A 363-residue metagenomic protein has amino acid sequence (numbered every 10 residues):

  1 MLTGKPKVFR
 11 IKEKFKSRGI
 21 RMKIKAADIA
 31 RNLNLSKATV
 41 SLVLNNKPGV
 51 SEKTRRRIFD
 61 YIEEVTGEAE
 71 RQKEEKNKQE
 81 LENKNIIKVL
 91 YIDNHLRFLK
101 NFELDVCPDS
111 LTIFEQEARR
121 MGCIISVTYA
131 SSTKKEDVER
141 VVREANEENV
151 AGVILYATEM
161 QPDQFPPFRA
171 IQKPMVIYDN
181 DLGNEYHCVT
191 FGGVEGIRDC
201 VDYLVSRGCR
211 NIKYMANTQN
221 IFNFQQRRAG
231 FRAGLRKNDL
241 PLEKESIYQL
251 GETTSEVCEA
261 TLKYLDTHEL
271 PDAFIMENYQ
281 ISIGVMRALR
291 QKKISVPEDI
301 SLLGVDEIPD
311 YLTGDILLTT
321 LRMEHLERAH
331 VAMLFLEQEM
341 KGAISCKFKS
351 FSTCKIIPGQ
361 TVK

Functional and structural regions predicted by a protein language model:
L2-N83: N-terminal helix-turn-helix DNA-binding module of bacterial transcription factors
I20-R21, E68-R140: Amphipathic helical "hinge" segments at domain boundaries
F102-R120, G196-D199, F222-P241, G284 (+1 more regions): Short, solvent-exposed amphipathic alpha-helices that sit in or adjacent to ligand/effector-binding or catalytic
A118-A130, Y214, R232-E256: Short beta-strand elements in bilobed, periplasmic/extracellular small-molecule ligand-binding domains
Y156-G196, Q280, D306-L318: Flexible loop/hinge segments that line or gate small-molecule binding clefts
V189-Y214, A229, T254-K263, S282 (+1 more regions): Hydrophobic alpha-helical segments within soluble ligand-binding/sensing domains
C200-L240, F348-V362: An alpha-beta-alpha
L262-K363: Flexible loop/turn connectors
